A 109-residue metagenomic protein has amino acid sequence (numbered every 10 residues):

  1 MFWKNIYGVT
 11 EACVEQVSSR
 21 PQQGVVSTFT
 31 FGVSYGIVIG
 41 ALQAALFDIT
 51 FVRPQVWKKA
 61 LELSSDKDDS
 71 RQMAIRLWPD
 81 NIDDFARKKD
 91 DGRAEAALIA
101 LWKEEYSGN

Functional and structural regions predicted by a protein language model:
M1-N109: Phosphate- and other anionic-substrate recognition elements at nucleic-acid/protein interfaces
